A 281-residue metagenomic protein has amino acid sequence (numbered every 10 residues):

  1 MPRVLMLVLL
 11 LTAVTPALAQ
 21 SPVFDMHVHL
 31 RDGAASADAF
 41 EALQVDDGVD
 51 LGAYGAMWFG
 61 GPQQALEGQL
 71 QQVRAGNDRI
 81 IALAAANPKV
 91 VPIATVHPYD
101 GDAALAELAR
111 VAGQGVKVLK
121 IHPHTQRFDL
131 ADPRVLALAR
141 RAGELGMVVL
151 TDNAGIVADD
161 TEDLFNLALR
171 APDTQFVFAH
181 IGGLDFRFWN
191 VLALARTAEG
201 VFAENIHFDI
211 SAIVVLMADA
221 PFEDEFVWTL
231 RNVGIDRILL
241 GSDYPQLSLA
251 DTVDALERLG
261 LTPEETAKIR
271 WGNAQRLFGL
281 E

Functional and structural regions predicted by a protein language model:
V4-P16: Bacterial N-terminal signal peptides
L18-D78: An N-terminally biased module of ancient metal coordination in phosphate/nucleic-acid-related enzymes
Q20-F24, D38-Y54, G234-L239, L247-E281: Mid-to-C-terminal alpha-helical segments outside catalytic/metal-binding sites
H27, I80, V111, A142 (+5 more regions): Conserved, mostly hydrophobic/aromatic
H27-R31, H122, D152, H180: Histidine-centered divalent metal-coordination motifs
R31-A34, G61-Q64, Y99-D102, Q126-R127 (+4 more regions): Active-site environment of divalent metal-dependent phosphoester hydrolases
G68-N153, A212: Active-site gating/metal-coordination segments in enzymes
K117, A131-L239: Catalytic pocket-lining loop regions of alpha/beta-barrel enzymes, especially the amidohydrolase/enolase/GH5 lineages
